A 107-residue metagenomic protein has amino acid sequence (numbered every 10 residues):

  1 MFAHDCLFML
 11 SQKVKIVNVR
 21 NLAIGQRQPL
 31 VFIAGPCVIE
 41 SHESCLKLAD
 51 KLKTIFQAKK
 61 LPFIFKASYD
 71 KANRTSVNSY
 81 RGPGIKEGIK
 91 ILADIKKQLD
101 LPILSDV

Functional and structural regions predicted by a protein language model:
M9-F32: N-terminal amphipathic alpha-helix/helix-capping segment at the start of soluble metabolic enzymes
R20, C45-L61: Short amphipathic alpha-helices and their capping/turn segments at secondary-structure boundaries
R27-L30, K59-F63, L99-I103: Short, well-ordered coil/turn segments that N-cap beta-strands
G35, F65: Conserved, mostly hydrophobic/aromatic
V38-L52, P83-K90: Glycine-rich anion/phosphate-binding loops
A67-V107: N-terminal active-site wall of soluble small-molecule enzyme domains
